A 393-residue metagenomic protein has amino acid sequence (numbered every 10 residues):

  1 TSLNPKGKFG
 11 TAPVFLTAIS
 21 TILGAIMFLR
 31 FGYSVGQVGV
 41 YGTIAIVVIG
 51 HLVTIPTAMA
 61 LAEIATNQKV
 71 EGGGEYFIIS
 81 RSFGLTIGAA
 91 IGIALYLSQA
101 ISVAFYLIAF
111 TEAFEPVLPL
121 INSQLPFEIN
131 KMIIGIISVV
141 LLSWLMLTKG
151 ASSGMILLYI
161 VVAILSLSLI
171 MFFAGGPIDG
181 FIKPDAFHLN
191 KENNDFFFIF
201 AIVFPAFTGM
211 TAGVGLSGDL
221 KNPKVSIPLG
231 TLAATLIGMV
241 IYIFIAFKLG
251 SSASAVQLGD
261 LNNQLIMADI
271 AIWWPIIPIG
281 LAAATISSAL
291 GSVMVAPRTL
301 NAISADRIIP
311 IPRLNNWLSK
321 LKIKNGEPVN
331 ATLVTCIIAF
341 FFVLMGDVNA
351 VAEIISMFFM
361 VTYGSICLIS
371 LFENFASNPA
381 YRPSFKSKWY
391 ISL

Functional and structural regions predicted by a protein language model:
T1-G74, S384, K388: Membrane-interface "cap" regions at the ends of multi-pass membrane proteins
S2-K6, T43-I44, N122-N130, Y159-P278: Helix-loop-helix junctions that connect adjacent transmembrane segments in multi-pass membrane transporters
K8-I19, I44-A45, G84-L97, G135-S138 (+4 more regions): Select transmembrane alpha-helical segments in multipass membrane proteins
P13-I22, I91, V117-G150, S166-L167 (+2 more regions): Transmembrane alpha-helical segments of multi-pass small-molecule transport proteins
R30-Q37, T66, A90, I137-V161 (+4 more regions): Membrane-water interface regions at transmembrane-helix termini and the short interhelical loops of multi-pass membrane
I55-V139, W144, A282, I286-T299 (+1 more regions): Hydrophobic transmembrane alpha-helices that form the core helical bundles of multi-pass secondary transporters
F77-I78, G84, P116-I121, L236-L290 (+2 more regions): TM-loop-TM module centered on a large, flexible mid-protein loop between adjacent transmembrane helices in multi-pass
N130, I182, N190, L321-P328 (+1 more regions): C-terminal membrane-solvent junction of multi-pass transporters and transport-like membrane proteins
